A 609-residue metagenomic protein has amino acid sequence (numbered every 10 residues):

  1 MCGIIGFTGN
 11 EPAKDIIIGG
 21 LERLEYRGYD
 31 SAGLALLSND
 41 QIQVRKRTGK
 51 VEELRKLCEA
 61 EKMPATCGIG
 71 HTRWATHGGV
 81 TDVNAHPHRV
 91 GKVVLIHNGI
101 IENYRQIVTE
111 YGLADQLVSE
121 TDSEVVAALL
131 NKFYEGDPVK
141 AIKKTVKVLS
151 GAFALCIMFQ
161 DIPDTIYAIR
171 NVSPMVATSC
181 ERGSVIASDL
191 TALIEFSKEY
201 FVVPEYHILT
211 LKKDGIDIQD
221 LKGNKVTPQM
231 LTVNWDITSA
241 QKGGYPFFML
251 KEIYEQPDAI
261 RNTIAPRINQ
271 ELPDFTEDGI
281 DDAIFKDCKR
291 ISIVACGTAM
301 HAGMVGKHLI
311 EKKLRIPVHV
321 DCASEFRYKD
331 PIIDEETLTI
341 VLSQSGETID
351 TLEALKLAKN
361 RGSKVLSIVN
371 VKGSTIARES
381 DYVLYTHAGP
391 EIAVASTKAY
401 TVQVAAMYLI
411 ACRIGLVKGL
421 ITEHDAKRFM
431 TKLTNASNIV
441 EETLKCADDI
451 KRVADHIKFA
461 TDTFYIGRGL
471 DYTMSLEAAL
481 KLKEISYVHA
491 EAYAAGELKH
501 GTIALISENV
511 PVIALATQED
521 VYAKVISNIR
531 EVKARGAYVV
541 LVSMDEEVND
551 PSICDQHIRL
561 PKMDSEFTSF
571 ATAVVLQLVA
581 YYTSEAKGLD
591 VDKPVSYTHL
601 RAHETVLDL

Functional and structural regions predicted by a protein language model:
M1-K242, P246, D258-A265, N269-K289 (+4 more regions): Conserved short alpha-helical segments that host acidic/polar catalytic motifs at enzyme active sites
F7-N10, H97, Q116, K132-E135 (+17 more regions): Hydrophobic alpha-helical scaffolding
L24-R27, A114, L129-G136, T145-L149 (+11 more regions): Change "in soluble alpha/beta enzymes" to "in soluble alpha/beta proteins
P87, Y167-A168, Y200-F201, I208 (+8 more regions): Replace "in large, NTP-powered and nucleic-acid-processing enzymes" with "in large, NTP-powered factors and other
P174, R261, A265-D274, A283-T339 (+3 more regions): Anionic-ligand anchoring segments at beta-strand to alpha-helix junctions in alpha/beta enzyme folds, i.e., glycine
K286-R428, K432-N435, L515-P561, V579 (+1 more regions): Glycine-rich phosphate-binding loops that contact phosphosugars or nucleotide phosphates
E566-S596: Generic C-terminus detector
T598-T605: Conserved small/polar residues in nucleotide/adenosyl-binding loops
